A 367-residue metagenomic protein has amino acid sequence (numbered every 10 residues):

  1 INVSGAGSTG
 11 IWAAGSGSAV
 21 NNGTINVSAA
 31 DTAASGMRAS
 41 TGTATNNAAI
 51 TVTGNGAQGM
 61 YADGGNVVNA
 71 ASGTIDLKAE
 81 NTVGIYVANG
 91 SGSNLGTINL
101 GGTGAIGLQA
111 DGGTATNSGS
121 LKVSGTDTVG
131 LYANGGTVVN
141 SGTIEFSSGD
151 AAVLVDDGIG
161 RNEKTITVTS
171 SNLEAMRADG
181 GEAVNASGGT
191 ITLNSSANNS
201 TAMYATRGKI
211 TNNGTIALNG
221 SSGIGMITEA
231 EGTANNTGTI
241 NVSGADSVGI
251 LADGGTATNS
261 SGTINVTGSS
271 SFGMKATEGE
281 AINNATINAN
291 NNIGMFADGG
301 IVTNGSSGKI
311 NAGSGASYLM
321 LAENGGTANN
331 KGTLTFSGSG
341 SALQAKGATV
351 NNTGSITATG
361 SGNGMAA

Functional and structural regions predicted by a protein language model:
I1-G7, S18-A33, T43-G56, V68-N81 (+12 more regions): Beta-strand-rich solenoid/repeat architectures in extracellular/passenger domains of polysaccharide-targeting enzymes
S40: Short, ordered coil/turn segments that flank beta-strands lining enzyme active or ligand-binding pockets
G208: Glycine- and acidic-residue-biased ligand/ion/polar-headgroup-sensing regions
